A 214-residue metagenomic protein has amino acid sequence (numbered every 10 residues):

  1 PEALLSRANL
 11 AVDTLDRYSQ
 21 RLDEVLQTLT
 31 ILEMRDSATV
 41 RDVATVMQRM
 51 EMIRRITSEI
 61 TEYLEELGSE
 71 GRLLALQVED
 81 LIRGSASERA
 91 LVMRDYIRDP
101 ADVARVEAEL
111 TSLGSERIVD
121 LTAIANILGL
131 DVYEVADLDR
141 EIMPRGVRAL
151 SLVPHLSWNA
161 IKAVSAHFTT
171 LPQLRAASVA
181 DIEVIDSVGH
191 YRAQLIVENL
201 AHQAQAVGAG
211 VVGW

Functional and structural regions predicted by a protein language model:
P1-S19: Short, exposed interaction patches on small structured surface elements
E2-A3, T39, D120, S178: General structural signal for secondary-structure boundaries
D16-R17, R21-T30, M47-M50, S58-I185 (+1 more regions): Long, highly charged, low-complexity intrinsically disordered interaction regions that mediate electrostatic DNA/RNA
R41-M47: Charged heptad-repeat coiled-coil "stalk" segments of single-pass membrane proteins that scaffold or bridge
R54: Phosphate-binding and adjacent anionic-ligand microenvironments
